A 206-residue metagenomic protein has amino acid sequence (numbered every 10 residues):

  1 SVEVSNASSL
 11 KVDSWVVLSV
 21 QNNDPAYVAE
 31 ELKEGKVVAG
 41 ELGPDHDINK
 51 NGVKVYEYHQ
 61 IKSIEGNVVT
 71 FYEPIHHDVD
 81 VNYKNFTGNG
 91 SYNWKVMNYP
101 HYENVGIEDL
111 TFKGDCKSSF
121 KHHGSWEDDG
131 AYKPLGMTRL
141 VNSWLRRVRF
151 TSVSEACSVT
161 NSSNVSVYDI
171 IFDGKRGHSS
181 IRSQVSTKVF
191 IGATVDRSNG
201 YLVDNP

Functional and structural regions predicted by a protein language model:
S1, A7-S8, Y27-K121, D128: Small/polar beta-strand repeat architecture
Q21-N22, P74: Short, surface-exposed secondary-structure boundary micro-motifs
V55, H101, A131, R139 (+2 more regions): Exposed loop/turn and edge beta-strand positions of beta-sandwich/beta-sheet ligand-binding modules
K84-N98, K121-G136, S152-E155, G174-S183 (+3 more regions): Extracellular beta-strand/beta-solenoid scaffold signature
E103-G114, V141-S152, S163-G177, V185-P206: Right-handed parallel beta-helix
A156-T160: Aromatic-lined, polymer-binding surfaces characteristic of secreted/periplasmic polysaccharide-degrading enzymes
